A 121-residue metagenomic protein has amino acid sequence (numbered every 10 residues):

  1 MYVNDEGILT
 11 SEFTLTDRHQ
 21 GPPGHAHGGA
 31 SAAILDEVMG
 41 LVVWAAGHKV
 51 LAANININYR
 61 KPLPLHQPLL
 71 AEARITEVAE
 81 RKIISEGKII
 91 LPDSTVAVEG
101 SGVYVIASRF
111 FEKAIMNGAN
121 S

Functional and structural regions predicted by a protein language model:
M1-E12, T16-D17, N120-S121: Non-catalytic linker/capping segments at the edges of enzyme domains
Y2, N58-R60, E72-T76, I90: Conserved positions in beta-strands of structured domains
G7-L9, L51, L69, I83 (+1 more regions): Hydrophobic core residues within well-ordered beta-strands of beta-rich domains
T10-I34: A conserved, well-ordered hydrophobic junction motif at loop->secondary-structure transitions
F13-L15, Y59, I106: Hydrophobic residues in beta-strands and at strand termini
E37-L70: Hydrophobic beta-strand-centered segment that forms part of the acyl-chain substrate-binding groove
L63-L65, T76-S121: HotDog/MaoC-like acyl-thioester-processing domains
